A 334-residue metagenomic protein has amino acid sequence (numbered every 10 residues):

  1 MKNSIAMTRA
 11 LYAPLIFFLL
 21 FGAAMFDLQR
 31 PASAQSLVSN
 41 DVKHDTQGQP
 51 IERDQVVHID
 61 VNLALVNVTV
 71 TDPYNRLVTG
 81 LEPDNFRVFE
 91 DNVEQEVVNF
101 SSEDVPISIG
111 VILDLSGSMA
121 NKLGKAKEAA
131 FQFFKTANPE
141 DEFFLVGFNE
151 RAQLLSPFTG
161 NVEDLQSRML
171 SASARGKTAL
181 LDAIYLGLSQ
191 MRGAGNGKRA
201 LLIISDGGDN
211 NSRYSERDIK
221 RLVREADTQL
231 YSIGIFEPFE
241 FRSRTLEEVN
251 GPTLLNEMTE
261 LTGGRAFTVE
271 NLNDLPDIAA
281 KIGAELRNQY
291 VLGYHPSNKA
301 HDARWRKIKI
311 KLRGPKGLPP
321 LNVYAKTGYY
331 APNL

Functional and structural regions predicted by a protein language model:
M1-R9: N-terminal secretory signal peptides that target proteins for export/translocation
S4, L19-G22, E52: Short N-terminal alpha-helical targeting/association segments
Y12-D27: Bacterial N-terminal signal peptides
L28-L334: Scaffold/interface architecture of coatomer-like assemblies
